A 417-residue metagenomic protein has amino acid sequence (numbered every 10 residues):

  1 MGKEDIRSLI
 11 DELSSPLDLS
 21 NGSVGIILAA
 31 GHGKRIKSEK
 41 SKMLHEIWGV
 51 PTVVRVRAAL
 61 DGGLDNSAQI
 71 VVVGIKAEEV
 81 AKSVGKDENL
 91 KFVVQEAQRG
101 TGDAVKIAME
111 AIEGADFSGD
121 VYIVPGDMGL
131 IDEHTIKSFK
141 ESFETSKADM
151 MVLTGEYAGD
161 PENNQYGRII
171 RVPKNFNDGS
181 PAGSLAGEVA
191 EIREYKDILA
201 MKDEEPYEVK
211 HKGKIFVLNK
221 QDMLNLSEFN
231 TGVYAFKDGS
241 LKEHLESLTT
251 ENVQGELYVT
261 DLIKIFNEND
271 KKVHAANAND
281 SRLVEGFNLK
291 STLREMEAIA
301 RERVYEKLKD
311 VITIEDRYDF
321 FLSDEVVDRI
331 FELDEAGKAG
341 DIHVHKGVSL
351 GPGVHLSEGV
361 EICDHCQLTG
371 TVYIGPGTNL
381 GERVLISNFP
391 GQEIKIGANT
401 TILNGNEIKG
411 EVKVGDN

Functional and structural regions predicted by a protein language model:
M1-I27, V50-E141, T145: Conserved N-terminal catalytic core of the sugar/cofactor nucleotidyltransferase
M1-S20, E251-N417: Left-handed beta-helix
A29-R35: Conserved adenylation A10 loop of the ANL superfamily
I36-K40: Conserved catalytic-core motifs of eukaryotic protein kinase domains, centered on the activation segment
M43, N89-K91, E188-E191, K272-H274: Conserved beta-strand segments of alpha/beta enzyme cores
L44, R168-R171, A275: A structural signal for short hydrophobic beta-strand segments in well-ordered beta-sheet cores
V121, M128, V233-Y234, E285: A residue-level structural signature of the nucleotidyltransferase/glycosyltransferase Rossmann-like core
I131-T249, V253: Conserved core of the sugar-phosphate nucleotidyltransferase
